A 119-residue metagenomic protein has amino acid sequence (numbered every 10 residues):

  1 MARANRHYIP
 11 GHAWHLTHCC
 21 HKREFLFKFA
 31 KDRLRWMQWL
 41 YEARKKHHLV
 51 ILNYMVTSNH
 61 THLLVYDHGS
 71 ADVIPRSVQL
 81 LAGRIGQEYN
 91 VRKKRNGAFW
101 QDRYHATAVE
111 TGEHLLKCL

Functional and structural regions predicted by a protein language model:
M1-L119: Short catalytic/metal-binding and nucleic-acid-binding patches
